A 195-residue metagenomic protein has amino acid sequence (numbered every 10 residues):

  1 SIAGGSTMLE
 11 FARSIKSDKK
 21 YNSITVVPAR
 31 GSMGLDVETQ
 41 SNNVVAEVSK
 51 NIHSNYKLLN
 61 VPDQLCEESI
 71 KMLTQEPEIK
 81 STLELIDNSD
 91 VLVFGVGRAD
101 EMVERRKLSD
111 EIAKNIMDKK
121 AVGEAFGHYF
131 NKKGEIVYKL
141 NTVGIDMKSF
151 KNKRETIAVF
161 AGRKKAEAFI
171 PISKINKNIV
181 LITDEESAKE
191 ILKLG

Functional and structural regions predicted by a protein language model:
S1-K19: Helix-turn-helix/homeodomain-like alpha-helical modules used for DNA recognition and transcription-factor dimerization
S14-S23, N43, D110-E111: A glycine- and small-aliphatic-rich helix-loop capping segment at beta-alpha/alpha-beta transitions that lines
S23-T25, L59: Residue-level recognition of the N-termini of beta-strands and the immediately preceding loop/turn
T25-S32: Catalytic or ion-translocation cores adjacent to nucleophile or general acid/base/metal-coordination motifs in diverse
S32-G195: Conserved phosphate- and dinucleotide-binding cores of soluble alpha/beta proteins, encompassing both enzyme active
